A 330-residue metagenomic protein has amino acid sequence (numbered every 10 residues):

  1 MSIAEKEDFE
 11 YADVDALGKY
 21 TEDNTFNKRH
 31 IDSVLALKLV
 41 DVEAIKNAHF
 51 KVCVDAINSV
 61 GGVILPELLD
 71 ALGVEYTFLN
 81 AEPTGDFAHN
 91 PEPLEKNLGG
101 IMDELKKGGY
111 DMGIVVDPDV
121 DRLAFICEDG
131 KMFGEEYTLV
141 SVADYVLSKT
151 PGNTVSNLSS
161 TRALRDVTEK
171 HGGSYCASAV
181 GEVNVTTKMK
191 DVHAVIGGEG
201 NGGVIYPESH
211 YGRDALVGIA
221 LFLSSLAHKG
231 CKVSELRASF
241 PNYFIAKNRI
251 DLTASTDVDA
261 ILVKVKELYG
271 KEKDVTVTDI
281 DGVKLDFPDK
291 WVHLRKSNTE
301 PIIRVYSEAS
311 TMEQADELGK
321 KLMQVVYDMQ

Functional and structural regions predicted by a protein language model:
M1, D32-L35, V63-P66, D70 (+6 more regions): Predominant activation on well-ordered alpha-helical scaffold segments within soluble catalytic domains
M1-D32, A36, C127-G200, V204-I205: Proline/glycine-rich low-complexity loops and linkers
M1-G108: Gly/Ser/Thr-enriched, mixed-charge loops and adjacent short helices that form phosphate/oxyanion-binding elements
V63-E67, A88-E92, L123-D129, R165-K170 (+2 more regions): Short acidic, glycine/serine/threonine-rich loops at helix termini
M112, T150-Q330: Phosphate-binding and adjacent anionic-ligand microenvironments
